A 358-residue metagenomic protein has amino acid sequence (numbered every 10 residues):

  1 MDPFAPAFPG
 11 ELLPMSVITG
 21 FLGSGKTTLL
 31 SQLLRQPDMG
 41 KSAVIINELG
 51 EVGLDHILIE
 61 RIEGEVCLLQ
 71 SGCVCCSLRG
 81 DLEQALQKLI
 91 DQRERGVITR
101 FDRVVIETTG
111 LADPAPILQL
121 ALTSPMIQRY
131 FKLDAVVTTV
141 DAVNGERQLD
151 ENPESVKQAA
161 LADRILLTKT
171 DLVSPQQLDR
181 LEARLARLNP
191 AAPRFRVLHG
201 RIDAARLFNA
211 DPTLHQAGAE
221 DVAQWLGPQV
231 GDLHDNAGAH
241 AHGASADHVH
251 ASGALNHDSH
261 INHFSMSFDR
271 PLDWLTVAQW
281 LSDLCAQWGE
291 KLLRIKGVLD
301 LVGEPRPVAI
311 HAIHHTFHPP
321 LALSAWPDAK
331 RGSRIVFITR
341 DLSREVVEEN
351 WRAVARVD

Functional and structural regions predicted by a protein language model:
D2-A7, K157, R164, L172-S333 (+1 more regions): C-terminal accessory "lid"/substrate-recognition subdomains
D2-T19, S24, T28-Q148: Nucleotide-state-sensitive switch-loop elements of NTP-binding domains
I45-N47, T138-D141, L166-K169, S267 (+1 more regions): Conserved beta-strand segments of the P-loop GTPase G domain that flank and frequently precede/overlap
I117-A191, R196-G200: Conserved catalytic-core segment of NTP-binding enzymes
